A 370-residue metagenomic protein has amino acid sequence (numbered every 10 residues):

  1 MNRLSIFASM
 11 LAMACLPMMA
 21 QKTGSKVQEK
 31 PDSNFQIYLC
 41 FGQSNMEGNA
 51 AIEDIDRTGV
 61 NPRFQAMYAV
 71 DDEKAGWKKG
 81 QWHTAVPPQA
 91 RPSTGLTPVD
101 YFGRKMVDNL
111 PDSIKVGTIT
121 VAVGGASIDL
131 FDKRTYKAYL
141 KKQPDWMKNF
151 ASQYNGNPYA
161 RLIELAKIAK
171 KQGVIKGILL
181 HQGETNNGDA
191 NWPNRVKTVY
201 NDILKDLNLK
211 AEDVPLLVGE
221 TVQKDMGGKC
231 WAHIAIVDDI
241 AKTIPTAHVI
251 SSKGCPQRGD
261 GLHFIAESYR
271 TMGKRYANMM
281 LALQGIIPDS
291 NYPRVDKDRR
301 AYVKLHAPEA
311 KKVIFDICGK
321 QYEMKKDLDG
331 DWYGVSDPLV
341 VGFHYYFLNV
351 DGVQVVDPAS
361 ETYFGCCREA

Functional and structural regions predicted by a protein language model:
M1-G24: Bacterial Sec-dependent N-terminal signal peptides
Q21-G285: Cell-envelope and extracellular/periplasmic
K22-P31, G285-V303, G365-A370: N-terminal pre-domain segments of enzymes
P31-N49, S290-I317: Mature N-terminal segment immediately following signal peptide/propeptide cleavage in secreted/periplasmic
R294, Y302-V341, V353-E369: Aromatic-rich carbohydrate-binding modules that target alpha-glucans
